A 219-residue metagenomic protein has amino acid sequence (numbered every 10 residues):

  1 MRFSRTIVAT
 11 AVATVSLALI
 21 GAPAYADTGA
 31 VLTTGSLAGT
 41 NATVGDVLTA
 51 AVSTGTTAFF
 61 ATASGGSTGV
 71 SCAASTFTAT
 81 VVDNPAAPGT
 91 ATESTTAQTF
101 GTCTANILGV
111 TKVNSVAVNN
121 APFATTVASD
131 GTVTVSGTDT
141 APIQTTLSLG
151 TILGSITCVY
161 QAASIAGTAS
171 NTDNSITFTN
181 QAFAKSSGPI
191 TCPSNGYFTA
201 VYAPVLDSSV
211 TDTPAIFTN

Functional and structural regions predicted by a protein language model:
M1-A26: Secretory targeting and sorting signals
L17-G21, T34, G39, A50 (+4 more regions): Generic detector of low-complexity/intrinsically disordered segments and short hydrophobic N-terminal stretches
Y25-T92, A184-N219: N-terminal segment immediately downstream of the Sec signal-peptide cleavage site in secreted/extracellular proteins
L48-T57, T126-S170, N174-T177, P189-D212 (+1 more regions): Surface-exposed, low-hydrophobicity beta-strand/loop segments enriched in small/polar/acidic residues
G65-A166, N171: Predominantly extracellular/secreted and cell-surface proteins with exposed, flexible low-complexity segments
